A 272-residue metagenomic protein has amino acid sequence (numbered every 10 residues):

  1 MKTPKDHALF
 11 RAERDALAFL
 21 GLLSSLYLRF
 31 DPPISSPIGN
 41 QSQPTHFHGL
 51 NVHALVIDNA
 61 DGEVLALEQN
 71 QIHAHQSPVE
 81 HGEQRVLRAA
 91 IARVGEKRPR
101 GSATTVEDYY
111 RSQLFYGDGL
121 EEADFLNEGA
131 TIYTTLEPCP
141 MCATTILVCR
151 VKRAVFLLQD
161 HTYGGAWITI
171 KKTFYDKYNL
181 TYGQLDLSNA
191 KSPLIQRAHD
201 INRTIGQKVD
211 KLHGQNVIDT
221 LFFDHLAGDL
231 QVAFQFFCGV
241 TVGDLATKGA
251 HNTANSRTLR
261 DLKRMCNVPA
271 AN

Functional and structural regions predicted by a protein language model:
M1-N272: Zinc-dependent deaminase catalytic domain
